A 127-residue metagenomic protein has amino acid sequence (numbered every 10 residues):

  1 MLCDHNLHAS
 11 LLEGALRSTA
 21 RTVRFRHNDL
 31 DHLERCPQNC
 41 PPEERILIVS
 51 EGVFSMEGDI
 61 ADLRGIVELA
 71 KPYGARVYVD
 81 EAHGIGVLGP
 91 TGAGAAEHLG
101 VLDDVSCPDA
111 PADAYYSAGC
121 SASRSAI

Functional and structural regions predicted by a protein language model:
M1-A9: Conserved PLP-anchoring active-site segment centered on the Schiff-base-forming lysine
L2, Y78-D80, D109: Structural detector of well-ordered beta-strand residues that form the stable sheet scaffold of enzyme domains
N6, V53, E81-H83: Conserved Walker B
A9-T19: Active-site-proximal loop->helix
R17-T19, Y73, D104: Short, structured coil segments at secondary-structure junctions
V23-V79: Active-site phosphate-binding strand-loop segment of PLP-dependent enzymes
H27-N28, I85, G89-A95, L99: Conserved helicase motor core of SF1/SF2 NTP-dependent helicases
T91, E97-I127: Active-site PLP attachment segment
